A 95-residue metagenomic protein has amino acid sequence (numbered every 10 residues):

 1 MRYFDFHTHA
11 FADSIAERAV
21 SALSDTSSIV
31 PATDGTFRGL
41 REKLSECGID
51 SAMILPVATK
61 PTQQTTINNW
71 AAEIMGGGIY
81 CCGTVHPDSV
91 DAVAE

Functional and structural regions predicted by a protein language model:
M1-E95: Helix-coil boundary/capping segments in enzymes
